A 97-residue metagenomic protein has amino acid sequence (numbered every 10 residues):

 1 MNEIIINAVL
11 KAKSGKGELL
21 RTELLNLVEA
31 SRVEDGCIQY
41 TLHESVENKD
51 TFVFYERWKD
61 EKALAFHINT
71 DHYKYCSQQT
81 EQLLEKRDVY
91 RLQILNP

Functional and structural regions predicted by a protein language model:
N2-I4, L42-N48, S77-P97: Glycine-rich beta-strand-turn "strand-cap" elements at beta-sheet edges
I4-L10, T41-I68: Short, well-ordered beta-strand segments in beta-rich or mixed alpha/beta enzyme and ligand-binding folds
I4-R32: N-terminal first-folded block
A8-V9, D71, N96-P97: Short flexible/disordered coil segments
K13-G15, K59, L95: Short loop segments at secondary-structure junctions
G15, C37, E47-K49: A generic structural motif
G17, R21, T51, T70-Y73 (+1 more regions): Short, structured helix-loop boundary elements
N26, R32-I38, R57-Y90: An amphipathic, aromatic/His-enriched active-site/gating alpha helix that lines ligand/cofactor pockets
